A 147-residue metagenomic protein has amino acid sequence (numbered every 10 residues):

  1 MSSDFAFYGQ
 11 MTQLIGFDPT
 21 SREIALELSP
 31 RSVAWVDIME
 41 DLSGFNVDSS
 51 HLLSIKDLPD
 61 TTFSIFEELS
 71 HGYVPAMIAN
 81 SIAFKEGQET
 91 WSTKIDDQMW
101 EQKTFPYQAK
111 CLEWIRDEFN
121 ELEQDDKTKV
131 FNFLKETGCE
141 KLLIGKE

Functional and structural regions predicted by a protein language model:
M1-D37, G44, S50, S54 (+2 more regions): GST-like fold's C-terminal all-alpha helical module
